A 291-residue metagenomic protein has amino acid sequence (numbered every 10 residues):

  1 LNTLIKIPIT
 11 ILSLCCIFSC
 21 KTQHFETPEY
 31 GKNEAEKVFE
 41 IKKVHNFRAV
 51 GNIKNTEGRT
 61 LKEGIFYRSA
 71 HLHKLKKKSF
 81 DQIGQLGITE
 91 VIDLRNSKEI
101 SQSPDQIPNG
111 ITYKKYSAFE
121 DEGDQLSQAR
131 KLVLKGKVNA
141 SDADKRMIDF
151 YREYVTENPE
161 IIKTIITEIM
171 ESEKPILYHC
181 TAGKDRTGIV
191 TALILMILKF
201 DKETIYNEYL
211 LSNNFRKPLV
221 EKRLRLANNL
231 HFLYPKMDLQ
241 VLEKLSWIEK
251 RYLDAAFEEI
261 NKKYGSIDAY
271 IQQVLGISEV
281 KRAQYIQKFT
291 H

Functional and structural regions predicted by a protein language model:
L1-E26: Bacterial Sec-dependent N-terminal signal peptides
C20-I176, V190-H291: Cys-dependent protein tyrosine phosphatase-like superfamily
H179: Gly/Ala-rich beta-loop-alpha elbow adjacent to hydrolase catalytic centers
A182, R186-T187: Ser/Thr-glycine-rich phosphate-binding loops at phosphate-binding pockets of nucleotides, nucleotide cofactors
